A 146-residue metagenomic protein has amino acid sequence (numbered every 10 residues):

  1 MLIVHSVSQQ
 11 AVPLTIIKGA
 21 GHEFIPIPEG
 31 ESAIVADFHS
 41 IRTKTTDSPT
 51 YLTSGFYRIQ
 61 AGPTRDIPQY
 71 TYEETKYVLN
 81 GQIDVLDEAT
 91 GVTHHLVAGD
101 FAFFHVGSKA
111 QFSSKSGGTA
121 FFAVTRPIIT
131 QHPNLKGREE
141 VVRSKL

Functional and structural regions predicted by a protein language model:
M1-R58, D66, E140-K145: A short, N-terminal "cap"/entry segment at the start of jelly-roll beta-barrel domains of the cupin/DSBH fold
Y51, Q69-T71, S114-S116: Short glycine/proline-enriched turns and hinge-like loops at secondary-structure junctions
D66-I67, V85-L86, H94, F104 (+1 more regions): Short beta-strand His + acidic residue motifs that chelate non-heme Fe in jelly-roll/DSBH and cupin folds
P68-A98: A short beta-strand-loop-beta hairpin characteristic of the jelly-roll/cupin
V97-A98, V106-Q131: Ligand-binding loop in jelly-roll beta-barrel domains
P127-K145: Short peripheral tails and domain-boundary helices/loops at the edges of structured domains
